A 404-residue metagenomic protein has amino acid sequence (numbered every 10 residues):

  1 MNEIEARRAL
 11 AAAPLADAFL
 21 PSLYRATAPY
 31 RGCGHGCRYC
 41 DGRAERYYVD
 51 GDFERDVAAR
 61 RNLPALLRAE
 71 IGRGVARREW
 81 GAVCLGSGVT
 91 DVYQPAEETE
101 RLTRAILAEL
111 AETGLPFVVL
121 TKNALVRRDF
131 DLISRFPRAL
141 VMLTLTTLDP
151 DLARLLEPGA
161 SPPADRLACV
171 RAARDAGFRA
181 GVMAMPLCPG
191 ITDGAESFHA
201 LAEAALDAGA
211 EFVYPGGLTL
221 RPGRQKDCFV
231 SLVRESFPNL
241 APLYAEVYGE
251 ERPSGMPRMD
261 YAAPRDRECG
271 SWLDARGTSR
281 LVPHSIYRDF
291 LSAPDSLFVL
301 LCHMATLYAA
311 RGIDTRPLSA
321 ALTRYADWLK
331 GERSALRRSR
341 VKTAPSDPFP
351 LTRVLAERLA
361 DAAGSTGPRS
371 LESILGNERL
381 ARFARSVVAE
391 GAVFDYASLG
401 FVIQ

Functional and structural regions predicted by a protein language model:
M1-G34, R38-M142, T146-A153, P163 (+2 more regions): Conserved Radical SAM active-site core
N2-E5, A11, E196-Q404: Auxiliary Fe-S-binding modules of radical SAM enzymes
L67, R101-T103, P162-R166, F198 (+1 more regions): Well-ordered, non-membrane alpha-helical segments in soluble/globular domains
C84-L85, L120, A180-A184, V213-G216: Short beta-strand segments at enzyme active-site cores
V89-D91, K122-A124, T144-L148, M185-P189 (+2 more regions): Active-site beta-loop-alpha junctions enriched in small/polar residues
A96-E97, D129-D131, T192-E196, Q225-D227: A short acidic (Asp/Glu
G159, A172-G194, L218-L220, M256: Conserved strand-turn element in the central/C-terminal portion of the radical SAM core barrel that lines
